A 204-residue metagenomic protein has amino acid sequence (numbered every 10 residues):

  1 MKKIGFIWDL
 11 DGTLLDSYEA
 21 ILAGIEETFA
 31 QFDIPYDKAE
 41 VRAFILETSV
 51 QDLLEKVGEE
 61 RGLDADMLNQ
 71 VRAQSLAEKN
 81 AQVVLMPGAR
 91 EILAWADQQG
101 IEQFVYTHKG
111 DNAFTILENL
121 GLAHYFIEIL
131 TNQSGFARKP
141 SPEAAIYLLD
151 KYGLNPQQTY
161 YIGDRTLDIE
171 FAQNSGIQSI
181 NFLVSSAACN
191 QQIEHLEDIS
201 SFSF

Functional and structural regions predicted by a protein language model:
M1-I4, A94-D97, G110, F114-F204: Asp-based, Mg2+/Mn2+-dependent phosphohydrolase catalytic module
K2-P87, E91, Q99: N-terminal helical cap/lid subdomain that shapes the substrate entry/recognition surface in HAD-like hydrolases
W8, Q103, T159: Short glycine- and Lys/Arg-enriched binding-loop motifs that mark or flank ligand-binding interfaces
L14, L85, V105-Y106, Y161: Conserved SAM-binding loop
D16-S17, V105, F114, P140: Secondary-structure boundary/capping motif
P35, E102, Q178: Residue-level detector of anion-binding/catalytic polar loops
K79-V84, Y106-H108, R138: Short, flexible loop segments at the rims of nucleotide/cofactor-binding pockets, characterized by
